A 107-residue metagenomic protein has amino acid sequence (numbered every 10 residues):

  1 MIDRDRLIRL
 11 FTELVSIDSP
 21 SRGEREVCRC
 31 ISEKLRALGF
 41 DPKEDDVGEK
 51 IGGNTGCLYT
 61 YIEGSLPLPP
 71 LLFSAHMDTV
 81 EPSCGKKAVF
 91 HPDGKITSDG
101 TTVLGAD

Functional and structural regions predicted by a protein language model:
M1, D45-V47, S74-H76: Intrinsically disordered, low-complexity segments enriched in polar/charged residues with Gly/Pro, especially when
M1-R25: N-terminal capping segment at the start of a domain
R4-R9, L35-R36, A88-G94: Short amphipathic alpha-helical segments, especially helix-boundary/capping motifs
L7, F11, V15, K34 (+2 more regions): Functionally constrained cores in energy, signaling, and assembly domains
P20-P67: A non-catalytic alpha/beta surface segment that caps or lines the substrate-entry region of metallo-dependent hydrolase
N54, P67-D107: Active-site metal-coordination/substrate-binding segment of hydrolases, especially metallo-dependent peptidases
